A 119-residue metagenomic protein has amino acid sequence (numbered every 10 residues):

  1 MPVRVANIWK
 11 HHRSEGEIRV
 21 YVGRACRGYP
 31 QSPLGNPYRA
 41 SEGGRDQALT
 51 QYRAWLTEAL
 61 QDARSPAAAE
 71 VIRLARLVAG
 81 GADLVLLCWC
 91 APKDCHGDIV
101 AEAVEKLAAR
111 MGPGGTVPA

Functional and structural regions predicted by a protein language model:
M1-A119: Catalytic phosphate/metal-binding cores of nucleic-acid and nucleotide-processing enzymes, i.e., regions that mediate
